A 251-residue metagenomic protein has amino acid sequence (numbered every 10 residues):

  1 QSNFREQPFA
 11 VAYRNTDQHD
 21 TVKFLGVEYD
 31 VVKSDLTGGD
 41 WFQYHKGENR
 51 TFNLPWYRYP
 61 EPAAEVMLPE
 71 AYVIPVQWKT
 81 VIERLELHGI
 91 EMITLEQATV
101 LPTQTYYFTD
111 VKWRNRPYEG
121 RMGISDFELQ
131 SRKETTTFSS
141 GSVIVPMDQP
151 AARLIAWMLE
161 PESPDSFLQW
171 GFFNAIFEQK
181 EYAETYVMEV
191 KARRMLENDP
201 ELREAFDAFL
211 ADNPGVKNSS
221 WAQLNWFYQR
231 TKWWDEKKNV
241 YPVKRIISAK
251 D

Functional and structural regions predicted by a protein language model:
Q1-T103, Y107: Hard-cation-handling environments
F4, F9, F24, Y29 (+12 more regions): Phenylalanine-focused residue identity feature
R5, R14, R50, R58 (+9 more regions): Arginine residue identity/basic-tract feature
D40-Q43, R114-F127, Y186-V187, D199-R203: Flexible coil/linker segments and helix-coil junctions enriched in charged and small residues
R50-N53, R121-S125, K180: A short linear-motif detector with a strong N-terminal bias
P60-E61, E65, I82-R153, L159-P164: Substrate-recognition/cap regions that form aromatic- and gly/pro-loop-enriched pockets for small-molecule ligands
A71-V73, K133, G141-D251: Ligand/cofactor-recognition surfaces for anionic moieties
